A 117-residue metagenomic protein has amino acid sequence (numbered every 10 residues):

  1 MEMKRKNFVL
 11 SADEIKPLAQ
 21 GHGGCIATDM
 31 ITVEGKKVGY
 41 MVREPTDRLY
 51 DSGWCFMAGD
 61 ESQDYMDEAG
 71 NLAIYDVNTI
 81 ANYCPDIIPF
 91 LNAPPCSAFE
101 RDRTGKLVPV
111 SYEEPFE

Functional and structural regions predicted by a protein language model:
M1-M3, E117: Classical N-terminal secretory signal peptides
M3-I15, N78-N82: Short, basic/low-complexity N-terminal boundary segments at the transition from targeting/disordered tails
S11-T28: Short acidic, Pro/Gly- and aromatic-enriched capping/linker segments at domain boundaries
G24-Y50: Amphipathic, interaction-prone secondary-structure segments
T32-V33, A58, D67, D102: Acidic surface patches and DE-rich sequence motifs
M41-F90: Acidic, aromatic-enriched beta-alpha/helix-loop junctions
A73-E117: Short, compact, well-ordered microdomains
